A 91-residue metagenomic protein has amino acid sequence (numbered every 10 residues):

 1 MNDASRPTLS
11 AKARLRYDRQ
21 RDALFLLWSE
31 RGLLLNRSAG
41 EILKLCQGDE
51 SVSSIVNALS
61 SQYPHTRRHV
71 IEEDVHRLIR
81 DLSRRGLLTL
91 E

Functional and structural regions predicted by a protein language model:
M1-E30: Long, low-complexity, charged/polar intrinsically disordered regions in eukaryotic proteins
R31-E91: Long, charge-rich, low-complexity alpha-helical segments
